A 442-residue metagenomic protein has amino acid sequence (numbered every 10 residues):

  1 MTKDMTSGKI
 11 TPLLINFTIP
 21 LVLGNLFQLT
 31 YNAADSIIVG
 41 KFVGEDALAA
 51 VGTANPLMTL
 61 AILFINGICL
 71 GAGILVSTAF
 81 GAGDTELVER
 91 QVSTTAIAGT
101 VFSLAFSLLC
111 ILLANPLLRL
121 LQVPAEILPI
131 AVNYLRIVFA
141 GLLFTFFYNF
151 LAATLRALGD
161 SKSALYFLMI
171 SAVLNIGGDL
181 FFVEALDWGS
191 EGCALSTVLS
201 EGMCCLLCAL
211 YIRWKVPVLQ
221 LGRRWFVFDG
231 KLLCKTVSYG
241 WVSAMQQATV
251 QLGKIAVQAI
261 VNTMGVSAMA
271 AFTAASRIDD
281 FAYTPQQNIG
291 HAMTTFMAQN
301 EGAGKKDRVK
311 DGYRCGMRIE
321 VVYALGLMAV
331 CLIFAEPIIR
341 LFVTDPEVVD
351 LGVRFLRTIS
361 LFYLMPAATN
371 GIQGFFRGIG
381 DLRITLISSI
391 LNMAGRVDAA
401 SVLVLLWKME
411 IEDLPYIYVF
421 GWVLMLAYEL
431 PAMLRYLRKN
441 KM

Functional and structural regions predicted by a protein language model:
M1-T18, V76-G141, A185-W241, M297-F362 (+1 more regions): Short alpha-helical transmembrane segments in multi-pass integral membrane proteins
M5-F42, P56-G71, L75, T100-S107 (+5 more regions): N-terminal transmembrane alpha-helices
N16-D35, I137, S171, S200-C204 (+4 more regions): Transmembrane helical elements of multi-pass membrane transporters/channels
L26, T30-A49, L118-A125, F181-W188 (+5 more regions): Helix-terminus/linker motif at the lipid-water interface of multi-pass membrane proteins
Q28, N32-V39, I62-C69, G73 (+17 more regions): Alpha-helical transmembrane segments and their lipid-water interface positions in multi-pass membrane proteins
V43-P56, A131, L135, A194 (+3 more regions): Small-residue hotspots at the loop-to-helix junctions and early N-terminal turns of transmembrane alpha-helices
L48-L108, T145-A164, A271-A335, P366-G380 (+1 more regions): Small-residue-rich hydrophobic transmembrane alpha-helices
C69, I137-R156, A164-A172, C193-C208 (+4 more regions): Short runs within selected transmembrane alpha-helices of multi-pass transporters and secretion channels
